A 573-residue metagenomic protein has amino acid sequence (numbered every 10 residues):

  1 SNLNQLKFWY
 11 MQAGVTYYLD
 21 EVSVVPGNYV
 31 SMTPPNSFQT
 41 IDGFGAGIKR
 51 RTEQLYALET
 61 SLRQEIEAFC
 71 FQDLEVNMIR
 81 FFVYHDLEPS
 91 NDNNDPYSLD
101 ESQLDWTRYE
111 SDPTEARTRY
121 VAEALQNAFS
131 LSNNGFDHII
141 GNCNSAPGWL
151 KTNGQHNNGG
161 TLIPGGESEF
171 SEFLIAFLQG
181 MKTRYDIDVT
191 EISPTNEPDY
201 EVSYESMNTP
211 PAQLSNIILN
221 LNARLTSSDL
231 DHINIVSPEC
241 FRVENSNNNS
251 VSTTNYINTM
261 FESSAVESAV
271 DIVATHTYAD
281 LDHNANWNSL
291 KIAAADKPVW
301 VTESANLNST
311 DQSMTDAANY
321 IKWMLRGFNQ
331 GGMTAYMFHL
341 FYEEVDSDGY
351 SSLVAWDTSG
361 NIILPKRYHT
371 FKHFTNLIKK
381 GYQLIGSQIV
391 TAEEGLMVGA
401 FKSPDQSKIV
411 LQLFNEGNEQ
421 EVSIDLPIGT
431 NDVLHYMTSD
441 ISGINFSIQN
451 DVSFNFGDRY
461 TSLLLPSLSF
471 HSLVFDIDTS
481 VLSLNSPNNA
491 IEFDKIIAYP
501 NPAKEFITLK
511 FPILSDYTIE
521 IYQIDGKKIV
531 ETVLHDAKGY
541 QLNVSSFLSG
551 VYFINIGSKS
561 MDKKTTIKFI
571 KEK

Functional and structural regions predicted by a protein language model:
S1-V22, F173: Extracellular beta-strand ligand-recognition surfaces/modules
P26-T190, P210, S215, L219: N-terminal catalytic cores of secreted or lumenal carbohydrate-active enzymes
A116-T118, I235, S268-S309: Glycoside hydrolase catalytic-domain groove-lining segments
T118-V121, A146-S263, L281-I292: Active-site cleft segment of glycoside hydrolase catalytic domains centered on the general acid/base Glu
P298-H373, I385-T391: Aromatic/acidic polysaccharide-binding cleft in carbohydrate-active enzymes
V390-N431, L468: Carbohydrate-binding surface patches
V452-V481, G550: C-terminal beta-strand-rich structural cap/linker in extracellular carbohydrate-active enzymes
P487-Y499, A503-K573: C-terminal outer-membrane/trafficking sorting elements
